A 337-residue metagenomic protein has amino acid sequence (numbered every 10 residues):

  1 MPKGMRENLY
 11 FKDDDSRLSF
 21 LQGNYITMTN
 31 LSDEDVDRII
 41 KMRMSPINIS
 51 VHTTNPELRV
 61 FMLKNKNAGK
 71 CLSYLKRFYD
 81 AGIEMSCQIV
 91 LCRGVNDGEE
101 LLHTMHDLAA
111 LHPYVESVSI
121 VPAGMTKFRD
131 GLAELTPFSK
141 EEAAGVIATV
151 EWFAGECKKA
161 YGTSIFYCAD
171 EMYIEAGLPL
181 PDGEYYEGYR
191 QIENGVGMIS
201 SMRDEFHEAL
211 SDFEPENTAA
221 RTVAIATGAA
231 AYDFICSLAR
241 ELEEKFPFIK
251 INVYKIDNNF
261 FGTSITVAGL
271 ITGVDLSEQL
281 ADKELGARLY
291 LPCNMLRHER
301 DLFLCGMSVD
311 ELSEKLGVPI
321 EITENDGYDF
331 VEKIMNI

Functional and structural regions predicted by a protein language model:
M1-Y114, G124-F153: Conserved Radical SAM active-site core
P46-N48, E84-S86, S117-S119, I165-Y167 (+1 more regions): Structural preference for beta-strand elements that scaffold enzyme active sites
L111, G124-I337: Auxiliary Fe-S-binding modules of radical SAM enzymes
